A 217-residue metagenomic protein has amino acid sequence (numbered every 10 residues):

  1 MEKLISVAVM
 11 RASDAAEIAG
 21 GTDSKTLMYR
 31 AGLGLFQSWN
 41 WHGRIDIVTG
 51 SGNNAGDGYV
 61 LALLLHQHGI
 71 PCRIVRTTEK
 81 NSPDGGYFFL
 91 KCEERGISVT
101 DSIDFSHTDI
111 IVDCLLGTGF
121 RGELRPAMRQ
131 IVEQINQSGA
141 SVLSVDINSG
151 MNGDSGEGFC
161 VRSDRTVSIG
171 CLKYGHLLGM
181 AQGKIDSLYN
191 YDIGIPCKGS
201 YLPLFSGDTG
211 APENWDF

Functional and structural regions predicted by a protein language model:
M1-V48, D216-F217: An N-terminal, well-structured beta->alpha segment
E2-I5, E17, I110-F217: YjeF_N-associated NAD(P)HX repair module
L4-V7, G21, K25-L33, A55 (+8 more regions): Electropositive phosphate-/nucleotide-binding environments in soluble metabolic enzymes
F36-L115, E123-V145: Nucleotide and nucleotide-moiety/phosphate-recognizing core
